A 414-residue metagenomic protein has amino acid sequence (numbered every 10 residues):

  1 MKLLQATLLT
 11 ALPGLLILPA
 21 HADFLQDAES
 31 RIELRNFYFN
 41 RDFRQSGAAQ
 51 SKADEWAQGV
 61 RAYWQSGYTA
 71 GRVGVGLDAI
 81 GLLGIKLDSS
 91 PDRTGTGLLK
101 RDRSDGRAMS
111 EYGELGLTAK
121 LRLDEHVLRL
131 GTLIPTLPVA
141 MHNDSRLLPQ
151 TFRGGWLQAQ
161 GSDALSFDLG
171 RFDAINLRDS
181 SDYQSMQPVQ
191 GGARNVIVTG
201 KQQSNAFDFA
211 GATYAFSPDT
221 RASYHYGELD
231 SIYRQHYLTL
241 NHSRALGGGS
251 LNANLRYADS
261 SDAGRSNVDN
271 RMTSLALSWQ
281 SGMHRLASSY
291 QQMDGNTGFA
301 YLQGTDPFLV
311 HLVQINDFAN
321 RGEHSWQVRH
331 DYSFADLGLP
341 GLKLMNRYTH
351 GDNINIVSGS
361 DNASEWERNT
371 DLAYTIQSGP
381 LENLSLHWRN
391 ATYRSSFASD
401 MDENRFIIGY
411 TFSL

Functional and structural regions predicted by a protein language model:
L16-D23, R61-R72, L123, Q160-D163 (+8 more regions): Outer-membrane beta-barrel proteins
Q26, D54-V60, E111-L115, P149-R153 (+6 more regions): Residues that define the transmembrane beta-barrel architecture of outer-membrane proteins
S30, G71-V75, E125-R129, A164-D168 (+7 more regions): Repeated loop/turn-to-beta-strand initiation elements of outer-membrane beta-barrel proteins
N36-N40, A79-I85, L123-E125, T132-P138 (+12 more regions): Transmembrane beta-strands of outer-membrane beta-barrel pores
F39-W56, A70, V75-L115, E125-L128 (+1 more regions): Surface-exposed loop and membrane-interface regions of Gram-negative outer-membrane beta-barrel proteins
I85-L87, L165-Q203, G249-S325, W388-N404: Outer-membrane beta-barrel translocator/channel fold
G192, A210, V328, T370-I376 (+1 more regions): Outer-membrane beta-barrel "beta-signal"
G295-G359, E367-Q377: C-terminal structural cap/anchor segments
